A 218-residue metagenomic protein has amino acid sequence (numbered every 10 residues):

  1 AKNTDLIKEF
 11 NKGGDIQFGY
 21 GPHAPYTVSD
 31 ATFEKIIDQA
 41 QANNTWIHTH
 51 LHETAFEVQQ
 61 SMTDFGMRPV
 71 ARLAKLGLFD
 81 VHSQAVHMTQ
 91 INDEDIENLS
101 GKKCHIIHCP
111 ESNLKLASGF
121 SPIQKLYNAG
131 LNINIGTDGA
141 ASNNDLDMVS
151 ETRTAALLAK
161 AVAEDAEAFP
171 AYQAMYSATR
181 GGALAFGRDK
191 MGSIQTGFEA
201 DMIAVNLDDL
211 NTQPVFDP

Functional and structural regions predicted by a protein language model:
A1, N211-P218: Short, intrinsically disordered, charge-balanced linker/junction segments flanking boundaries in proteins
A1-T89: Metal-coordinating catalytic core of metallo-dependent amide/deamination hydrolases
E34, D38, A71, I96-E97 (+3 more regions): Alpha-helical segments flanking ligand/cofactor-binding loops in enzyme cores
I37-W46, L78-V81, N98-I107, N128-I133 (+1 more regions): Glycine-enriched alpha-helix->loop->beta-strand junction motifs that scaffold or abut catalytic
E53, P110-L114, G139-A141: Short, acidic/turn-prone active-site loops that include or flank metal/cofactor- and phosphate-binding residues
A55-M67, D95-S100, A117-L126, N143-K160 (+1 more regions): Histidine/acidic-residue-rich catalytic or RNA/ligand-binding cores of hydrolases and nuclease-related proteins
K75-H82, Q124-D209: His/Asp/Glu-enriched, well-ordered alpha-helical/loop segment that forms or immediately abuts the divalent-metal
S83-N92, C109-N113: Catalytic beta/alpha-barrel core
